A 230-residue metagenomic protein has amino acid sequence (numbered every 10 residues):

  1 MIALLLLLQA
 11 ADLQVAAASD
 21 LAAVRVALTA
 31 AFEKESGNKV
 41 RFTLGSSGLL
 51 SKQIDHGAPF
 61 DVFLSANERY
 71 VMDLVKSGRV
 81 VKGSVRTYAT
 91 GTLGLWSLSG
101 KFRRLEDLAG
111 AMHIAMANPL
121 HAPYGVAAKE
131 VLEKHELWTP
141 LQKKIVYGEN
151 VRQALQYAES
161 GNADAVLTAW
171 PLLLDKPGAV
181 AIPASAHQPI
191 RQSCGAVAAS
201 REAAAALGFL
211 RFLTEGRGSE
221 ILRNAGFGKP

Functional and structural regions predicted by a protein language model:
M1-A10: Sec-dependent N-terminal signal peptides
Q9-A58, F63-E68, M72-P230: Exported/periplasmic ABC-transporter solute-binding proteins
